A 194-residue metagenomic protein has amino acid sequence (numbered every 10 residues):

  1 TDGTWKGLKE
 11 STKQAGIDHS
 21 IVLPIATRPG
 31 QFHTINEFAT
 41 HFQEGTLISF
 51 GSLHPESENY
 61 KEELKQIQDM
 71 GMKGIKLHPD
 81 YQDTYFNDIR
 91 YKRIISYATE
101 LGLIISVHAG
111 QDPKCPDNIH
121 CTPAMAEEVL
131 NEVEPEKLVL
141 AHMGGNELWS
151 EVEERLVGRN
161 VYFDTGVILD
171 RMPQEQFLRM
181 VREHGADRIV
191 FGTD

Functional and structural regions predicted by a protein language model:
T1-Q31: An N-terminally biased module of ancient metal coordination in phosphate/nucleic-acid-related enzymes
D2, A26-G30, P55-E58, M70-E153: Divalent metal-binding pocket/active-site signature
D2, M143-D194: H/E-rich (His + Asp/Glu) clusters that bind or coordinate divalent metals
W5-K6, H33-E37, P123: Short, surface-exposed alpha-helical segments at coil->helix boundaries
L8-G16, N36-L47, E62-M72, K92-L101 (+3 more regions): Acidic (Asp/Glu)-rich catalytic clusters
S20-L23, I48-S52, K73-L77, I105-V107 (+3 more regions): Hydrophobic faces of well-ordered beta-strands that scaffold small-molecule active sites in alpha/beta enzyme cores
R28, H54, T122-P123, P173 (+2 more regions): Alpha-helix initiation/capping motif
S57-Y60, D170-R171: A short acidic, often aromatic-flanked loop/helix-cap motif at beta-alpha or helix-coil junctions that lines enzyme
